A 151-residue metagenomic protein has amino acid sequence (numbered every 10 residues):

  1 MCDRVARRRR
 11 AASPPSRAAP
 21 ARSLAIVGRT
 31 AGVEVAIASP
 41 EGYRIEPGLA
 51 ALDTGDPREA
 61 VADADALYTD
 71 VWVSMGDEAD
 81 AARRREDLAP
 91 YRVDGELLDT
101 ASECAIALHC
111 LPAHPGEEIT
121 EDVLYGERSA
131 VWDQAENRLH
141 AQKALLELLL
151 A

Functional and structural regions predicted by a protein language model:
M1, S23, V27-T30, E96 (+3 more regions): Alpha-helical scaffold segments in soluble metabolic enzymes
C2-A6: Glycine-rich helix-loop-beta junction characteristic of Rossmann-like nucleotide cofactor-binding loops
R7-T69: Glycine-rich phosphate/diphosphate-binding loop of Rossmann-like nucleotide-binding domains
A11, V35, A107-L108, L145: Hydrophobic/aromatic residues located in beta-strands of well-ordered beta-sheets within soluble catalytic
S13-R17, A38, E86, P112 (+1 more regions): Glycine- and other small-residue-rich loops at beta-strand/loop junctions that grip anionic moieties
E34, L52, I106, A130-V131: Conserved beta-strand segments of alpha/beta enzyme cores
G48-E121: Rossmann-like adenosine-cofactor binding region
C104-A105, L111-A151: Adenosine-phosphate binding glycine-rich loop
